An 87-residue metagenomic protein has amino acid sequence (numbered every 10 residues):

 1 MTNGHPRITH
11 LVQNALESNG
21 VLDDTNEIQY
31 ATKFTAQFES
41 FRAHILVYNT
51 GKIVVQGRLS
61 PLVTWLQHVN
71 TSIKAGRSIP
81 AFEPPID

Functional and structural regions predicted by a protein language model:
M1-A43, T64-S72: Short Lys/Arg-enriched alpha/beta "domain-start" segment
E27-T32, Y48, S78-D87: Acidic (Asp/Glu) carboxylate-rich active-site/surface patches
R42-W65: Intrinsically disordered, low-complexity regulatory segments enriched in Ser/Thr/Pro and charged residues
P61-D87: Non-catalytic propeptide/linker segments at domain boundaries
